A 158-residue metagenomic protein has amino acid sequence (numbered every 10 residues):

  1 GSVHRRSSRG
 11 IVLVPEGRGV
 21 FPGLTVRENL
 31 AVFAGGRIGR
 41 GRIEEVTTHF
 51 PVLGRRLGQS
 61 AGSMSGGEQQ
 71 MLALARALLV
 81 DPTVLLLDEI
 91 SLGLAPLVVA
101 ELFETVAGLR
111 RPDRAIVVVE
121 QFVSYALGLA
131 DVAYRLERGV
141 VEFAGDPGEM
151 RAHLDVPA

Functional and structural regions predicted by a protein language model:
G1-R18, I43, R55-G58, P147-L154: ABC ATPase NBD coupling module
S60-M64, E68: Conserved ABC ATPase signature
A77-L78: ABC ATPase C-loop
D81: Conserved catalytic motifs of ABC-family nucleotide-binding domains
E89-I90: Walker B catalytic motif
V99-P112: Helical segment within the ABC ATPase nucleotide-binding domain
A133-G145: H-loop (His-switch) and adjacent beta-strand-loop-beta switch element of ABC-type ATPase nucleotide-binding domains
